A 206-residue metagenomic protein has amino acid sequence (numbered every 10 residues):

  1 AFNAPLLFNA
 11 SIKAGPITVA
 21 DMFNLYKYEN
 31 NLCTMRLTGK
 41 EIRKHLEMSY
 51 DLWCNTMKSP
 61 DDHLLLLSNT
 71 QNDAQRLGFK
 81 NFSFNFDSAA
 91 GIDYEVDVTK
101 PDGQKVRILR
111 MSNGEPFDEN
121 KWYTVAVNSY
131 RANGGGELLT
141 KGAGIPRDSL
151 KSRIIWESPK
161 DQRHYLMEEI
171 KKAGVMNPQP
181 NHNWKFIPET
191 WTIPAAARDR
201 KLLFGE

Functional and structural regions predicted by a protein language model:
A1-E206: Catalytic centers of hydrolytic enzymes
